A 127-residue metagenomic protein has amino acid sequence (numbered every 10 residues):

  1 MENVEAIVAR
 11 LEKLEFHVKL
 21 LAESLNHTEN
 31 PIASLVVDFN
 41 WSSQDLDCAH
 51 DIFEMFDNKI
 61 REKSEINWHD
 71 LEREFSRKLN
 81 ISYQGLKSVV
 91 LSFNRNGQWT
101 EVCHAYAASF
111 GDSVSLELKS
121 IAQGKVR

Functional and structural regions predicted by a protein language model:
M1-L35: Long, leucine- and charge-enriched amphipathic alpha-helices that form heptad-repeat coiled-coil/leucine-zipper-like
N3-V8, V37-Q44, E117-V126: Short, charge-rich amphipathic segments
A6-A9, K13-F16, Q44, C48-D51 (+2 more regions): Short, well-structured alpha-helical interface segments that form or flank functional binding sites
I7-R10, L14, S42, S64 (+5 more regions): Intrinsic-disorder-associated interaction segments
L25-N80: Amphipathic alpha-helical interaction modules
S76-R127: Amphipathic alpha-helical binding modules
